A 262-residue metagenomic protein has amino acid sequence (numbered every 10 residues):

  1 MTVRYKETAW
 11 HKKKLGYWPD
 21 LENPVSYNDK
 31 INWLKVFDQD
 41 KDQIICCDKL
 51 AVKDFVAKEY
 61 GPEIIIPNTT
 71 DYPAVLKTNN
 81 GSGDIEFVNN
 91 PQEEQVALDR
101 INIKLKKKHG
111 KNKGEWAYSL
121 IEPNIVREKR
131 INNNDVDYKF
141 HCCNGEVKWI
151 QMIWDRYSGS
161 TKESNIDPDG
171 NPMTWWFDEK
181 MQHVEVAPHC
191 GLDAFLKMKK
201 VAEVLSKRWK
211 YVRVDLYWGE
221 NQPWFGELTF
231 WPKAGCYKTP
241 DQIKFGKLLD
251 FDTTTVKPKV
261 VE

Functional and structural regions predicted by a protein language model:
M1-D38, E262: Membrane-proximal basic amphipathic "stem/tether" segments
N23-Q92, R100-G114: A conserved helix-loop-beta module that forms one wall/lid of the active-site cleft in ATP-utilizing catalytic domains
K41-K49, L120, V136, G191-M198: Aromatic-acidic/polar surface patches that form glycan- and anion
K53, S82-F87, Q95-A97, N134 (+4 more regions): Short catalytic/ligand-binding loop motif for oxyanion handling, primarily in non-cytosolic enzymes, centered on
N79, R130-I131, H141, I153 (+2 more regions): Anionic group-transfer/hydrolysis microenvironments
L98-M181: Phosphate-binding site of ATP-dependent enzymes
E115-N124, S164-F225: A long amphipathic alpha-helix within ATP-dependent nucleotide-binding catalytic cores
W218-E262: C-terminal active-site "lid" helix and adjoining low-complexity regulatory extension at the edge of ATP-using catalytic
